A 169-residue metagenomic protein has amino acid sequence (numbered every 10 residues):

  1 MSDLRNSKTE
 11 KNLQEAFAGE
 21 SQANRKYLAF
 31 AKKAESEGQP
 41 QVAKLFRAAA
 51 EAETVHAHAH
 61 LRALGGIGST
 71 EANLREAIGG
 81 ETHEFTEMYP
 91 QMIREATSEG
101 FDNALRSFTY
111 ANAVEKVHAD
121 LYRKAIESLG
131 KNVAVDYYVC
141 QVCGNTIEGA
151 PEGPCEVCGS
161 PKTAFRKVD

Functional and structural regions predicted by a protein language model:
M1-D169: Non-heme di-metal
